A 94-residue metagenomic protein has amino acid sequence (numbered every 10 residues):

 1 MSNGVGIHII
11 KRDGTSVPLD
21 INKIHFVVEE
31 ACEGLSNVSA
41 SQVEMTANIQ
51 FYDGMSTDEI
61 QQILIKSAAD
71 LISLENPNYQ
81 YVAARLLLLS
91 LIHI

Functional and structural regions predicted by a protein language model:
M1-I10: Short acidic, Pro/Gly- and aromatic-enriched capping/linker segments at domain boundaries
G6, S67-A68, V82-A83: Short, cationic/aromatic linear interface patches that serve as DNA/RNA-contacting surfaces or protein-partner docking
I7, N48-F51, R85: Short, hydrophobic beta-strand segments
D13-T15, I21, H25-E75: N-terminal alpha-helical targeting/anchoring segments
Q80-S90: Terminal amphipathic helices with adjacent charged low-complexity linkers/tails
I92-I94: Conserved small/polar residues in nucleotide/adenosyl-binding loops
